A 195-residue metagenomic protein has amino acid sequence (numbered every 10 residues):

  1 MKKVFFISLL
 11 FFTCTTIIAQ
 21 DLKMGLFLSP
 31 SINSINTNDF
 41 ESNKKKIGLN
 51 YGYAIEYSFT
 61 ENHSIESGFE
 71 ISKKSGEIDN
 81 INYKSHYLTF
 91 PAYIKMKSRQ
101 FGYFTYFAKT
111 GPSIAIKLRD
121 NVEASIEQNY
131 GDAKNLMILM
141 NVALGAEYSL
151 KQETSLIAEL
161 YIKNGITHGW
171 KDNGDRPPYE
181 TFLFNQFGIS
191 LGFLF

Functional and structural regions predicted by a protein language model:
M1-F27, S190-F195: Bacterial Sec-dependent N-terminal signal peptides
V4, P91-M96, V142-A146: Short, well-ordered amphipathic alpha-helices
A19-I55, I65, L194: Short glycine/proline- and aromatic-enriched beta-strand/turn motifs that initiate or cap beta-hairpins
Q20, N43-L49, K84-F90, F104 (+2 more regions): Residues that define the transmembrane beta-barrel architecture of outer-membrane proteins
L22-L28, I65-S67, L88-F90, Y106-P112 (+3 more regions): Transmembrane beta-strands of outer-membrane beta-barrel proteins
S34-N43, S72-Y87, I116-L136, H168-F182: Flexible, solvent-exposed loop segments that connect beta-strands
E56-A124, L150-Q152, L191-F195: Gram-negative (and chloroplast) outer-membrane scaffold detector with strong preference for beta-barrel transmembrane
E70, K74-I78, S85-Y87, M140-V142 (+1 more regions): Predominantly the C-terminal beta-signal and adjacent terminal strand-loop region of outer-membrane beta-barrel
